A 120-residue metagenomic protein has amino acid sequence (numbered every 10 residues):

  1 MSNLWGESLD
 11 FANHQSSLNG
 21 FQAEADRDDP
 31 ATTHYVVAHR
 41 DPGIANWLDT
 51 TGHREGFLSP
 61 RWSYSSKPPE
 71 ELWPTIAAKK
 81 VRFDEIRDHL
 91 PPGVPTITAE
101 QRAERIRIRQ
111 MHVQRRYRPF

Functional and structural regions predicted by a protein language model:
M1-F120: A compositional/structural signature for long, glycine/proline-rich flexible linkers and loops on extracytoplasmic
